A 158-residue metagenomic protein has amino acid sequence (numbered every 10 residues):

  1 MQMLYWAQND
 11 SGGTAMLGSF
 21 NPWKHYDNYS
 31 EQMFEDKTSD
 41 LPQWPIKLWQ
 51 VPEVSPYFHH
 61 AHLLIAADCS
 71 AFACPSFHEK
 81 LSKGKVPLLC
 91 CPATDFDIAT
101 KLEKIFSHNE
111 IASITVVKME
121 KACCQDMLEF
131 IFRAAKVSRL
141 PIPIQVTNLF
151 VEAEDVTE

Functional and structural regions predicted by a protein language model:
Q2-E158: Iron-sulfur-associated redox domains of electron-transfer enzymes in respiratory and anaerobic energy metabolism
